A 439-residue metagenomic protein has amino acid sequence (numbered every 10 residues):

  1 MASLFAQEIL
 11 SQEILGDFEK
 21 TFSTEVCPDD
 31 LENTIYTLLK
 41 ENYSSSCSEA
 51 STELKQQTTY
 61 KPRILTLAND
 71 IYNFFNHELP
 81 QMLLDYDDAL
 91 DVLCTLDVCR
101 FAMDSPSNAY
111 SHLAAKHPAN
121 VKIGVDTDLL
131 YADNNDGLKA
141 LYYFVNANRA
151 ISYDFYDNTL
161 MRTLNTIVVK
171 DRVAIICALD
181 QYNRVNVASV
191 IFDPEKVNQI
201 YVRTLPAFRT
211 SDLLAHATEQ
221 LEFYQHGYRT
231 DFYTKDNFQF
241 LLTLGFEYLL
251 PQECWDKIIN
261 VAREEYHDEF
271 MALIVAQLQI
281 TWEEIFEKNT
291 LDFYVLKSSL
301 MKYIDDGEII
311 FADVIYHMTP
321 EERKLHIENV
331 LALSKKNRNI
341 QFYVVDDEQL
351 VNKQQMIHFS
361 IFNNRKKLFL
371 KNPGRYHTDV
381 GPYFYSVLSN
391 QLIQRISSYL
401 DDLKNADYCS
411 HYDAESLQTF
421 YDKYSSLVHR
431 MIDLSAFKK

Functional and structural regions predicted by a protein language model:
M1-K20: Basic, Lys/Arg-rich alpha-helical nucleic-acid-recognition elements, primarily the DNA-binding modules of transcription
Q7, E41, L333-K336, L427-R430 (+1 more regions): Surface-exposed polar/charged interaction patches
E25-D91: Extended, compositionally biased accessory segments flanking or bridging domains
K61-H411: Hydrophobic protein-protein interaction segments
N390, R395-K439: Charge-biased C-terminal accessory regions appended to nucleic-acid-, cytoskeletal NTPase
